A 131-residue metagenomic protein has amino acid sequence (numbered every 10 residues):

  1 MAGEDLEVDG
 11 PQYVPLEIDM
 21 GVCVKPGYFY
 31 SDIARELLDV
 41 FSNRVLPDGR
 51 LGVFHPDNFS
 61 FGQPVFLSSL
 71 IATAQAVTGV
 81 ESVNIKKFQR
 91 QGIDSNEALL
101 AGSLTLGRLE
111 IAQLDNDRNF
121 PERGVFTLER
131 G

Functional and structural regions predicted by a protein language model:
M1-G131: Acidic, low-complexity glycine/serine/threonine-rich segments
